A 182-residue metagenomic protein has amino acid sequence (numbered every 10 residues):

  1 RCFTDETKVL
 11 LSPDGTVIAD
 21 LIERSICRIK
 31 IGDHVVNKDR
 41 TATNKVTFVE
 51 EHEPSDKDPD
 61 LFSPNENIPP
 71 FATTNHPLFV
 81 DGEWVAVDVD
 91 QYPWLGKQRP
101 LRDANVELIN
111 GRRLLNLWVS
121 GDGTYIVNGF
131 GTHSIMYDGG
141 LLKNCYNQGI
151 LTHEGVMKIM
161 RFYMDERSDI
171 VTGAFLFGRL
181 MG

Functional and structural regions predicted by a protein language model:
R1-G182: HINT superfamily self-processing domains
